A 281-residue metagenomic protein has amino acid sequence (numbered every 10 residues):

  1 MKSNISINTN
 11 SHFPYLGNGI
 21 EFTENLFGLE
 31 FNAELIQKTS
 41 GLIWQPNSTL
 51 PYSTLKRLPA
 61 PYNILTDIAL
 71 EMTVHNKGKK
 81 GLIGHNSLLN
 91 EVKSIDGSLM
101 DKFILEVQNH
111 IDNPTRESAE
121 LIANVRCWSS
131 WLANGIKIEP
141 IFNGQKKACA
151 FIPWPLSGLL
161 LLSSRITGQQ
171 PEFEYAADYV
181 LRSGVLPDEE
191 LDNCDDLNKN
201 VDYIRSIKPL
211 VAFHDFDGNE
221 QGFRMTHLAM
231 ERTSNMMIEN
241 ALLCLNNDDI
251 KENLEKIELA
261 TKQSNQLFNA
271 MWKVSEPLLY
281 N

Functional and structural regions predicted by a protein language model:
M1-N124: Intrinsically disordered, low-complexity acidic/proline-rich regions of large eukaryotic scaffold proteins
I5, F13, E258-N281: Extended amphipathic alpha-helical segments with heptad-repeat/coiled-coil character used for oligomerization, fusion
I104-I207: Long, charged all-alpha helical bundle/coiled-coil segments in cytosolic proteins
E117, G144, G218, G222-A229 (+1 more regions): Non-transmembrane, amphipathic alpha-helical segments
S163, D178, L191, F213 (+1 more regions): Feature marking long nucleic-acid-engaging regions of large polymerase/nuclease enzymes
S206-R224, E239-N247: Short, charged/polar, low-complexity loop and linker segments that flank or interrupt alpha-helical bundles
H227, E231-A241: Hydrophobic faces of stable alpha-helices that mediate helix-helix packing
A241-N269: Internal amphipathic alpha-helices that form coiled-coils
